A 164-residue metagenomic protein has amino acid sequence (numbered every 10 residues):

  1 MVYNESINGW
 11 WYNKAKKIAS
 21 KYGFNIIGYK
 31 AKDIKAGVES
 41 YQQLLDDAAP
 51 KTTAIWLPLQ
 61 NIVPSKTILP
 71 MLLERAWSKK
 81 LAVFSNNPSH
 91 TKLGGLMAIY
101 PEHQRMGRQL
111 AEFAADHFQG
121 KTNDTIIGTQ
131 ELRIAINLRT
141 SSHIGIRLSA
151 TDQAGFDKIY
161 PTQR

Functional and structural regions predicted by a protein language model:
M1-R164: Short hydrophobic alpha-helices and adjacent helix-cap/hinge residues
